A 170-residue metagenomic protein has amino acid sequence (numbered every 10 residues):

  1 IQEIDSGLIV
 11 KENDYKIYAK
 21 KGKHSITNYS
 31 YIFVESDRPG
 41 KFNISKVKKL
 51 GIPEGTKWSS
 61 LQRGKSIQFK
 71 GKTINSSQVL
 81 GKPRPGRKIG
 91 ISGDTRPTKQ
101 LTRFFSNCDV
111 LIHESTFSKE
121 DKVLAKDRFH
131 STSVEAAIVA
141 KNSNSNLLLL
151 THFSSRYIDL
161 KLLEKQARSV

Functional and structural regions predicted by a protein language model:
I1-K23: Conserved, well-structured beta-alpha core segment at the onset of a catalytic domain
E3-G7, S60-S66, K82-G86, E120-K122 (+1 more regions): N-terminal start-of-chain detector that recognizes signal peptides and the immediate post-cleavage beginning
S6, T98-V170: Binuclear metal-ion centers of metallo-dependent hydrolases, dominated by the metallo-beta-lactamase
E12-D14, R84, S143, V170: Short, well-ordered coil/turn elements that cap or connect secondary structure elements
Y15-I91, T95-F104, V110-I112: Active-site-proximal loop/helix segment associated with metal-binding centers of metalloenzymes
